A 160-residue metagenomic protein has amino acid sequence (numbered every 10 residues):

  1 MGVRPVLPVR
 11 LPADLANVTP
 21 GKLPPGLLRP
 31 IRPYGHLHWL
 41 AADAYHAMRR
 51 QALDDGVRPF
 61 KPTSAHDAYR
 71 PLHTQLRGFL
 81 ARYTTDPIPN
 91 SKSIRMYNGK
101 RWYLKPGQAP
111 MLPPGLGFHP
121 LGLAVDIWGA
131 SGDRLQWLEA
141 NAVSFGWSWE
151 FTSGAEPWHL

Functional and structural regions predicted by a protein language model:
M1-L160: Cell-envelope/glycan interface and biosynthesis
